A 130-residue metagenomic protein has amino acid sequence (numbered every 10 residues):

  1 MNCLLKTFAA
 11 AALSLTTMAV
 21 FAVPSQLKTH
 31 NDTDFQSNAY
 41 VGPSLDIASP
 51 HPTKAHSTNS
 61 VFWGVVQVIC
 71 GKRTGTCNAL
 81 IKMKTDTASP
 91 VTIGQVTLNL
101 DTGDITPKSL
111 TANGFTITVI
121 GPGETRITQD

Functional and structural regions predicted by a protein language model:
M1-A9: Bacterial N-terminal signal peptides that target proteins for export
T17-A19: N-terminal signal peptide c-region/cleavage motif recognized by signal peptidases
F21-D130: Intrinsically disordered, low-complexity segments enriched in small/polar residues
